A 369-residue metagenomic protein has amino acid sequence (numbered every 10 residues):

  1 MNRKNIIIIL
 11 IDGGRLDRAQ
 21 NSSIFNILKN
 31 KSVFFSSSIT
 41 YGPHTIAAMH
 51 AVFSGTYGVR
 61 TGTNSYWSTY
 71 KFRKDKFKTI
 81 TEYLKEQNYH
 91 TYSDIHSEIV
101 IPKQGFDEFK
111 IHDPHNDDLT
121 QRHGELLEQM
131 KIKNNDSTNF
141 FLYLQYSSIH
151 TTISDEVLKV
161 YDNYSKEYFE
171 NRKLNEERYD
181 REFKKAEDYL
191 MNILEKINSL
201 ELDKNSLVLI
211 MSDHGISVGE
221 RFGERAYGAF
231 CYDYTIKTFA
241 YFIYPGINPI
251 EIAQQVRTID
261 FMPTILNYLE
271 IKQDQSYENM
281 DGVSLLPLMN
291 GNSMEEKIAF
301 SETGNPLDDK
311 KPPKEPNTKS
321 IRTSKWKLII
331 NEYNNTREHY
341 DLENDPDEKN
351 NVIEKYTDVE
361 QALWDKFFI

Functional and structural regions predicted by a protein language model:
M1-I369: Catalytic domains that recognize anionic headgroups
